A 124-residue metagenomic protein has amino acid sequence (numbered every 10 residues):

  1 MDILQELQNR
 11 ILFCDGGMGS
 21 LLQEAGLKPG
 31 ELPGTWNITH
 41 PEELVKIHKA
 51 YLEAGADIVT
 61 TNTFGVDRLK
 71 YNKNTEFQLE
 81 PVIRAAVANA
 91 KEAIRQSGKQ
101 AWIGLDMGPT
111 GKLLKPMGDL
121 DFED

Functional and structural regions predicted by a protein language model:
M1-D124: Domain-level signal for soluble alpha/beta catalytic cores
